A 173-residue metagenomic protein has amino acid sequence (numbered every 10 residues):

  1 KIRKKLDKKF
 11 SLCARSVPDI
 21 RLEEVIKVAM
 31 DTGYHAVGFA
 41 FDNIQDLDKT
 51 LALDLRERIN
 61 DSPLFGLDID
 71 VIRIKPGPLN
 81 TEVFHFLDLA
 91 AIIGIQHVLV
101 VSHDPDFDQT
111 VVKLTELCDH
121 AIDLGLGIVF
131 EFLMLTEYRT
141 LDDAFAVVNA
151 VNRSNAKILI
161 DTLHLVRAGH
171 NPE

Functional and structural regions predicted by a protein language model:
K1-H97, R153: N-terminal pre-domain/capping segments
S16-P18, F41-N43, I72-K75, H103-D106 (+2 more regions): Active-site-proximal loop/turn and secondary-structure-junction residues that shape catalytic pockets, frequently
E24, M30, A36-V37, D119-E173: Acidic/histidine-rich catalytic cores of soluble enzymes
Q45-L55, P105-L117, E137-T140: Active-site-adjacent beta->alpha loops and helix N-cap segments on the catalytic face of soluble alpha/beta enzymes
G66-D68, L99, F130, I160: Hydrophobic residues in well-ordered beta-strands that form the structural core
R73-L87, V100-V111, T136-F145, R167-G169: Electropositive, surface-exposed helix/loop patches at the edges of structured domains that serve as adaptable
A90-D108, L124-L133: Active-site groove signature of glycoside hydrolases
